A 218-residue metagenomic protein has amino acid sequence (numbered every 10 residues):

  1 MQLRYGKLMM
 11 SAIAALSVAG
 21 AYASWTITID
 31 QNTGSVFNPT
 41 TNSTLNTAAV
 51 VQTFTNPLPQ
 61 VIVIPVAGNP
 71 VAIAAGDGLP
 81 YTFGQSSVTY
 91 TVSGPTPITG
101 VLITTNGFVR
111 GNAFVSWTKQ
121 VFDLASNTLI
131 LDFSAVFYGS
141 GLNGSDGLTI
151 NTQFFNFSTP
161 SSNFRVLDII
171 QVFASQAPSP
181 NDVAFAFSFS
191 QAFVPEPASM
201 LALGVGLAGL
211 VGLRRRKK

Functional and structural regions predicted by a protein language model:
Q2-M9: Bacterial N-terminal signal peptides that target proteins for export
M10-S11, L201: Position-driven detector of the extreme protein N-terminus
S11-S17: Bacterial N-terminal signal peptides
I13, V194-P195: Hydrophobic aliphatic residue packing
A19-A23: Sec/Tat signal peptide C-region and signal peptidase I cleavage site
S24-F193: Helix-boundary and membrane-interface capping/anchor signal
E196-L213: A short, hydrophobic C-terminal helix/tail in secreted or cell-surface proteins
R215-K218: Short, charged juxtamembrane terminal tails flanking transmembrane helices
